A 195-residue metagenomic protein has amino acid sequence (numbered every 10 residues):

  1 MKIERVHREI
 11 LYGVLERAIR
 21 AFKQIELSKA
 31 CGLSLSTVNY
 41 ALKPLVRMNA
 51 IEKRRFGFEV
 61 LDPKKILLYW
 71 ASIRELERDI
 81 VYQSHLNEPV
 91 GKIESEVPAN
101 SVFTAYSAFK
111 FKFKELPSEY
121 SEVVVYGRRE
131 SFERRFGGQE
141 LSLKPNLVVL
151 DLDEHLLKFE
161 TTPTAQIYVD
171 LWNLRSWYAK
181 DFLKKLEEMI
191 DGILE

Functional and structural regions predicted by a protein language model:
M1-H7, K23, F56-L76: Short, cationic-aromatic polyanion-contact patches
E4-A18: Short amphipathic alpha-helical interface segments
E16-A30: Short acidic, hydrophobic short linear motifs in intrinsically disordered regions
Q24, L42-K43: Short, hydrophobic-biased segments on the C-terminal half of alpha helices that form "recognition helices"
L33-T37, A41: Short coil turns linking two alpha-helices in DNA-binding domains
V46-F56: A short, conserved structural fragment
E75-E195: Long, low-complexity, charge-rich intrinsically disordered regions
